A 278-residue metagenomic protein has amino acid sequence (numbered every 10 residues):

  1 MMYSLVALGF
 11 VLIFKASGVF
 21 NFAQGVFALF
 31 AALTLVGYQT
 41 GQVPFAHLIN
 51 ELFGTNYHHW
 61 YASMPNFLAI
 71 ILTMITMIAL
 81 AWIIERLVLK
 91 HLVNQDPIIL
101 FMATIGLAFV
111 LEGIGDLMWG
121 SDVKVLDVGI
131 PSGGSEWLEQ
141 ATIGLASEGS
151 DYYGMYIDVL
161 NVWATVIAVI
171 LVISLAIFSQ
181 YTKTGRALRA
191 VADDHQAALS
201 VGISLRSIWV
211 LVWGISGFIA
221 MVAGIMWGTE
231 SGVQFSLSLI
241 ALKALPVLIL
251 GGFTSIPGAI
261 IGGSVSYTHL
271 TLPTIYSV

Functional and structural regions predicted by a protein language model:
M1-V6, F20, T34, V43-A69 (+2 more regions): Membrane-interfacial amphipathic/re-entrant helices at transmembrane-helix boundaries
S4-G9, V26-F30, M221, Q234-F253: Hydrophobic alpha-helical segments embedded in the membrane of multi-pass proteins
F14-A23, A79-V125, F178-A190, S238-I256: Short loop segments and helix-boundary regions at transmembrane helix junctions of multi-pass inner-membrane proteins
F30, I71-I75, G106, T165 (+5 more regions): Residue-level signature of the transmembrane alpha-helical core of multi-pass small-molecule transporters
A46-L107, I114, I261-S266: Alpha-helical transmembrane segments within multi-pass membrane transporters and channels
L52, N56-Y57, H91-L92, L100-Y181 (+2 more regions): Transmembrane helix-bundle core of multi-pass membrane transporters and related energy-transducing complexes
Y153-V233, A259-I261: Helix-loop-helix "hairpin" substructures at the membrane interface of multi-pass membrane proteins
T268-T274: Conserved small/polar residues in nucleotide/adenosyl-binding loops
